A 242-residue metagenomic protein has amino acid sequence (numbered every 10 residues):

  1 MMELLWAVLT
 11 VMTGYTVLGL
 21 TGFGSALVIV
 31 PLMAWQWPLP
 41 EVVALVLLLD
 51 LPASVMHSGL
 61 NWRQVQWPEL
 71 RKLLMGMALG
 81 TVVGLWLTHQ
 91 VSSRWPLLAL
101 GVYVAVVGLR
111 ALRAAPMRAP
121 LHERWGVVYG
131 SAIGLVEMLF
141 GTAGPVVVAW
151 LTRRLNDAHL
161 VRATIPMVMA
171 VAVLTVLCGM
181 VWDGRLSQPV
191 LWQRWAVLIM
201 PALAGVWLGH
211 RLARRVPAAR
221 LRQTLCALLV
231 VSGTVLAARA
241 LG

Functional and structural regions predicted by a protein language model:
L4-R71, V128-L135, G144-I199, L203: Small-residue-rich hydrophobic segments that form or flank transmembrane alpha-helices in multi-pass membrane proteins
P31-L32, Q36-P40, G76-L85, V107 (+3 more regions): Small-residue-rich segments of transmembrane alpha-helices in multi-pass membrane proteins, especially helix faces
P40, P68, R94-L97, R124 (+2 more regions): Residues that define the loop-to-transmembrane-helix transition and helix capping in multi-pass membrane transporters
V43-V46, L97-L100, R162, R222-L225: Hydrophobic/aromatic positions within or immediately flanking transmembrane alpha-helices of multi-pass small-molecule
S54-W62, L85, H89-Q90, L97-E123 (+3 more regions): Transmembrane helix exit motif
L85-R94, M180-Q193, A240-G242: Membrane-interface helix termini and inter-helical loops of multi-pass transporters
